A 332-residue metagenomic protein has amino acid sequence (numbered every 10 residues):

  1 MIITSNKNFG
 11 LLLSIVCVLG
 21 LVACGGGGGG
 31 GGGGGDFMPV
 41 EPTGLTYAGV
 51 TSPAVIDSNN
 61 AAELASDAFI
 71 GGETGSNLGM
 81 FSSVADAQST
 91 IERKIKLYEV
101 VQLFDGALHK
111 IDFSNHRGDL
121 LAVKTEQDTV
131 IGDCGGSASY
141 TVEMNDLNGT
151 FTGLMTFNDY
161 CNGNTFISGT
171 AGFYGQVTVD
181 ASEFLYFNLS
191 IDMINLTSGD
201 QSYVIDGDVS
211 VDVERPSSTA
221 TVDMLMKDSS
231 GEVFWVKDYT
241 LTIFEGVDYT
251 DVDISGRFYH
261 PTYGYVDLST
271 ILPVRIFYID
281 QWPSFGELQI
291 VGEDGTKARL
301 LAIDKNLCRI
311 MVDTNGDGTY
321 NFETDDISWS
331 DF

Functional and structural regions predicted by a protein language model:
I2-L12: Bacterial N-terminal signal peptides that target proteins for export
L12-L13, I276: Generic detector of short alpha-helix boundary/capping microenvironments and adjacent low-complexity segments
S14-V18: Hydrophobic helical h-region of N-terminal Sec-dependent signal peptides in bacterial secretory/periplasmic proteins
G20-A23: C-terminal motif of bacterial Sec signal peptides marking the signal peptidase cleavage site
G25-G29: Bacterial signal peptide processing site
G33-F332: Low-complexity, intrinsically disordered segments exposed to solvent
